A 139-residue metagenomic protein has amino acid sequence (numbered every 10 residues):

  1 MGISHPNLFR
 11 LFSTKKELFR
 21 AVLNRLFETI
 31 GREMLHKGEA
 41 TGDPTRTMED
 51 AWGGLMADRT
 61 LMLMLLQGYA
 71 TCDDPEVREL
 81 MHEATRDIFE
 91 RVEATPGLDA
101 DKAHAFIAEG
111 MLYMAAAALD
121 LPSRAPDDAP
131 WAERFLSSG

Functional and structural regions predicted by a protein language model:
M1-E17: Helix-turn-helix
T14, A40-D43, A57-L61, E76 (+1 more regions): Alpha-helical structural elements of signaling/regulatory helical domains
K15, V22, L26, I30 (+1 more regions): Hydrophobic/aromatic residues within well-ordered alpha-helical segments
A21-N24, E28-M62: Hydrophobic alpha-helical connector segments
L35, L66-Y69, F89-E93: Amphipathic alpha-helical segments within well-ordered protein domains
W52, L65-Y69, F106-G110: Short alpha-helical scaffolding segments that buttress acidic/His motifs in well-ordered protein cores
M56-H82: Amphipathic alpha-helical segments used for helix-helix packing
P75-R86, V92-G139: Hydrophobic/aromatic-rich alpha-helical bundle segments in the mid-to-C-terminal region
